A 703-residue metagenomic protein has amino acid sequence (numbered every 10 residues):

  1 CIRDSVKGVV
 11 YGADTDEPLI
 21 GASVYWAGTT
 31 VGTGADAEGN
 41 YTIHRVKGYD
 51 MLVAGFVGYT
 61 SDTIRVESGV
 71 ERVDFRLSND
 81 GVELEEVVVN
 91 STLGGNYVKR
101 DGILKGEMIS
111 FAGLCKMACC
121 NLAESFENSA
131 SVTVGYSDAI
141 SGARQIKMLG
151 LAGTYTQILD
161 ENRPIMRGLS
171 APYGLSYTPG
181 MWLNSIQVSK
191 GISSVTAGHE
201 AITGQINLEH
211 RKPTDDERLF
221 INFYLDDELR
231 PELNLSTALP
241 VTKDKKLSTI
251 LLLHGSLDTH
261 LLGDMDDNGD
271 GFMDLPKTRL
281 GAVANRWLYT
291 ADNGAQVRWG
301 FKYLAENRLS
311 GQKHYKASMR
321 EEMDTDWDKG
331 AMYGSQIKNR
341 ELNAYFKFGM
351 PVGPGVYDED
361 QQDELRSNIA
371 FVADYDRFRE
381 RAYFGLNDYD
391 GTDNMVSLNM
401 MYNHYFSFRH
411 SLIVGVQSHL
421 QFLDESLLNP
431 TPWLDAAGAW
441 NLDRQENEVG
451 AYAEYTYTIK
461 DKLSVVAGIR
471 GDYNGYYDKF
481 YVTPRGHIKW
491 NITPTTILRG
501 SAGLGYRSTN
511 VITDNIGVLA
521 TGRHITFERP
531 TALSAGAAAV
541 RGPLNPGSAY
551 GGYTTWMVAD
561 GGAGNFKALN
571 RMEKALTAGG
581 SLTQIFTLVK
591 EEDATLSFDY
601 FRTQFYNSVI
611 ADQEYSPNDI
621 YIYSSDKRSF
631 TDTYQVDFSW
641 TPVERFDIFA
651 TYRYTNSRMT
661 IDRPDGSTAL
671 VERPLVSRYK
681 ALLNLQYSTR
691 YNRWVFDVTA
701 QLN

Functional and structural regions predicted by a protein language model:
V9-T15, A22-A27, G55-Y59, E67-C115 (+2 more regions): Short, acidic, small-residue-rich periplasmic hinge/interaction motif at the N-terminus of Gram-negative outer-membrane
Y41-H44, Q145-K147, R163-K190, V283: Short acidic/polar hinge/loop motifs at secondary-structure boundaries that mediate gating or recognition
T42-H44, A123-P164: Extracytoplasmic beta-strand/coil segments of soluble accessory domains associated with Gram-negative outer-membrane
V70-R76, L122-S125, R144-K147, G174-P179 (+3 more regions): N-terminal periplasmic accessory domains that precede and gate Gram-negative outer-membrane beta-barrel machines
Q157, S185-S189, Q205-R211, R218-D227 (+3 more regions): Predominantly transmembrane beta-strands of Gram-negative outer membrane beta-barrel pores used for transport
D258-A282, T290-Q362, Y375-D393: Flexible loop and strand-edge segments within Gram-negative outer membrane beta-barrel domains
N368-A382, N491, R499, T531-I622: Membrane-embedded beta-barrel scaffold of Gram-negative outer-membrane proteins
D461, D593-V609, Q613-L702: Gram-negative outer-membrane beta-barrel transporters
